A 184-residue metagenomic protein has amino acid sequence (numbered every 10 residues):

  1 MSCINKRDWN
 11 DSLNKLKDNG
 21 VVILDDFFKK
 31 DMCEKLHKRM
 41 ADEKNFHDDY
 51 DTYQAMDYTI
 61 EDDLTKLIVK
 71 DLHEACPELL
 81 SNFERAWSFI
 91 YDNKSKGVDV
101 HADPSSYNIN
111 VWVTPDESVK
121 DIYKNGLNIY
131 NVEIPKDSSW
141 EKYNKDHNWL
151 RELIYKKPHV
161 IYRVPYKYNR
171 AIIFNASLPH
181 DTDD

Functional and structural regions predicted by a protein language model:
M1-D8: N- or domain-start disorder-to-order transition segments that initiate the globular core
D8-L80, A86-Y91, S95: Non-heme Fe(II)/2-oxoglutarate
L80-D184: Catalytic core of non-heme Fe(II) oxygenases with the double-stranded beta-helix
